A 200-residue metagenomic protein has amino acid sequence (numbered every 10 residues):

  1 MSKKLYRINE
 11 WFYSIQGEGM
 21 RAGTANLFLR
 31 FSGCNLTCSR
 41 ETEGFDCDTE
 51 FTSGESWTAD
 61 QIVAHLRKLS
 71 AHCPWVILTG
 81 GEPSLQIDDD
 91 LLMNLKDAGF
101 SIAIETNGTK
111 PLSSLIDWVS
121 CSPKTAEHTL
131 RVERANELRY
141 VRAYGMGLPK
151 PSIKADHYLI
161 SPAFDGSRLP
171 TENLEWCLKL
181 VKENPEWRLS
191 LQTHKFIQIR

Functional and structural regions predicted by a protein language model:
M1-D46, E183, R188, I197-I199: Flexible, acidic/Gly-rich N-terminal and inter-domain linker regions that tether and position cofactor-handling modules
Y6-Y13, A25-N26, L36, R40-I116: Conserved Radical SAM active-site core
R30, G80, S122: Small/polar loops that bind or transfer phosphate-bearing groups
G33, F51, R142-Y144: Non-catalytic surface loops within mature trypsin-like serine protease
S84-R200: Conserved AdoMet/S-adenosylmethionine-binding subsite of the radical SAM
